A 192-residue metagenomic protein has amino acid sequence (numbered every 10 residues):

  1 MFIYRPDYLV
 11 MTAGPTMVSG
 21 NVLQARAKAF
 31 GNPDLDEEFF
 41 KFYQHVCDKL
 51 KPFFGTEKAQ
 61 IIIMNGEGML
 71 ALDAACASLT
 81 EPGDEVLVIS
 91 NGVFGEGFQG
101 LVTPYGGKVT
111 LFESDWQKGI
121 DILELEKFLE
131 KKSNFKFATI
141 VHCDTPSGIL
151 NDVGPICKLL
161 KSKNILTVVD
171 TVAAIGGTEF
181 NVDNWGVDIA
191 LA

Functional and structural regions predicted by a protein language model:
M1-I3: N-terminal leader/transition segments
R5, T12, T16, H45 (+3 more regions): Conserved PLP-enzyme active-site core in the AAT-like
D7-M64, M69: A glycine-/small-polar-enriched, mobile loop at the entrance of the PLP active site in fold-type I
